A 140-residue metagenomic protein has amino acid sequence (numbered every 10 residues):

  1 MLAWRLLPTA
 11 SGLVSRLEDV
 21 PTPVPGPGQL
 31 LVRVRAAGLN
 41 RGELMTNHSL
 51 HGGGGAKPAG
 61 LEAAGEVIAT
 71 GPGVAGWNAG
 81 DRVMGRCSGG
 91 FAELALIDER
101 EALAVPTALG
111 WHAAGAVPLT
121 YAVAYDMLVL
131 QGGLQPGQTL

Functional and structural regions predicted by a protein language model:
L2, Q29-L31, T139: Residues that mark the start of a beta-strand
P8-T9, I68-G73, E99-R100, T107-A108: Short loop segments at secondary-structure junctions
A10-L17, R41-E43, A75: Short N-terminal binding/cap micro-motifs at the start of the first secondary-structure element
G12-L17, H48, A122-V123: Short gly/ser/thr-rich secondary-structure transition/capping motifs
R16, G28, L61-A64, E99 (+1 more regions): Exposed loop/turn and edge beta-strand positions of beta-sandwich/beta-sheet ligand-binding modules
P21-G38, H48-G89: Glycine-rich beta-strand-centered segment in the early N-terminal region that forms part of a ligand/cofactor-binding
M45, V83-L140: NAD(P)H dinucleotide-binding glycine-rich loop of Rossmann-like/cofactor-binding domains, especially the beta1-alpha1
